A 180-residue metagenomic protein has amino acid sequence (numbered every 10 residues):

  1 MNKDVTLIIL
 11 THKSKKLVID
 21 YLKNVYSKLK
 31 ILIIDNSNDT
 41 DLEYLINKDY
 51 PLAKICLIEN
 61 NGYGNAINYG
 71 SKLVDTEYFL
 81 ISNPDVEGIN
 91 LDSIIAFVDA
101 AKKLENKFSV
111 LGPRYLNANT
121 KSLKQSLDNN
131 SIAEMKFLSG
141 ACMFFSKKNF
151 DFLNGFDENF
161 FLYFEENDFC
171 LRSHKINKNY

Functional and structural regions predicted by a protein language model:
I9-S27: Short, well-formed alpha-helical segments that are part of the catalytic scaffolds of diverse glycosyltransferases
L17-I19, T40-N47: Acidic helix N-cap motif at the loop->helix transition within catalytic regions of sugar-transfer enzymes
L29-N38, C56-L57: Short beta-strand/loop segment that forms part of the nucleotide-sugar
D35-Y44, E87: A conserved acidic beta->alpha catalytic loop
I58-V74: Glycine-rich, basic loop-to-helix element that forms the pyrophosphate-binding segment of sugar-nucleotide handling
F79: Short aromatic/hydrophobic "clamp" motif used to bind/position activated sugar donors
V86-L123: Conserved donor NDP-sugar-binding/catalytic core segment of glycosyltransferases
C142-F145, N149-N154, N159-Y180: A short, conserved alpha-helix in the catalytic core of glycosyltransferases
